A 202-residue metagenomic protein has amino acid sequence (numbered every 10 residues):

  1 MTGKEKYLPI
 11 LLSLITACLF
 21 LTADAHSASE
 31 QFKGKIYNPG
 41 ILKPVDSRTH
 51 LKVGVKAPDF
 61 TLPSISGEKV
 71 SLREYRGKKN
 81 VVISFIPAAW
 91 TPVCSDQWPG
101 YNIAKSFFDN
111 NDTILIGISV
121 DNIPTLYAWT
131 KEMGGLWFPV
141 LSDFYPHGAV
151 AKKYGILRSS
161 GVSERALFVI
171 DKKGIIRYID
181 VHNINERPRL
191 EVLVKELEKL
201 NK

Functional and structural regions predicted by a protein language model:
T2-P63: N-terminal targeting signals for export/organelle localization
A57-P58, V82, E164-A166: Short loop/turn microsegments at loop-to-beta-strand junctions
S71-Y101: Short active-site neighborhood of thiol/selenol oxidoreductases, capturing the structured segment around
S95-L136, P146-V150: Structural microenvironment flanking redox-active thiols in thiol-disulfide oxidoreductases
W137-F138, I156-F168: Structural micro-motif
P139-D143: Short acidic-hydrophobic, aromatic-tinged amphipathic segments that line or gate anion-handling sites
V162-K202: Thiol-/selenol-based redox modules, centered on thioredoxin-like and closely related oxidoreductase domains
